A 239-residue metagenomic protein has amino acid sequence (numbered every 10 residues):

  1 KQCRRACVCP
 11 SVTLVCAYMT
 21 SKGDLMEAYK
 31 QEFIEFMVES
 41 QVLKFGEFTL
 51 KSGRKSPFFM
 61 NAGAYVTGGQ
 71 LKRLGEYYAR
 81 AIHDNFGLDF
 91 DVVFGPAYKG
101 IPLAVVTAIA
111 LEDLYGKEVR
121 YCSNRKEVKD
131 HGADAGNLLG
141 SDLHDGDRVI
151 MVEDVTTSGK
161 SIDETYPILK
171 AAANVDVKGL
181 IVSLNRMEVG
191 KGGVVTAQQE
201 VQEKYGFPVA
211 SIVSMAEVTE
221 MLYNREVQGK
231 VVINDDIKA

Functional and structural regions predicted by a protein language model:
Q2-C3, G23: Intrinsic disorder/low-complexity segments enriched in polar/small residues
C3, C7-C9, C16: Cysteine-centered motifs
T13-V152, T157-A239: PRPP-associated nucleotide enzymes
